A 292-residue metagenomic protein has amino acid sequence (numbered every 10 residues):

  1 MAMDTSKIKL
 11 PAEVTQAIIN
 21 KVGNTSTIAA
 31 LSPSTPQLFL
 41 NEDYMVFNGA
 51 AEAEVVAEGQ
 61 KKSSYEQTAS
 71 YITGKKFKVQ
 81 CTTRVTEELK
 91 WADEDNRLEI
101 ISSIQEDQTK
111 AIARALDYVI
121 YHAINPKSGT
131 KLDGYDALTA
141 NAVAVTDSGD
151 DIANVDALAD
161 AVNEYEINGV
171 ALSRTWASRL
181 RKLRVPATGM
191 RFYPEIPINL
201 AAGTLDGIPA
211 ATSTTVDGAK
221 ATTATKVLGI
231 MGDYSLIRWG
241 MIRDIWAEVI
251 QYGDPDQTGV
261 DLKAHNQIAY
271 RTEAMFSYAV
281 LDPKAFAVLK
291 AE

Functional and structural regions predicted by a protein language model:
A2-A29, E88-D95, A113-I120, P126 (+1 more regions): Short, Lys/Arg-rich flexible segments
A2-C81, A285: Assembly/oligomerization interface modules of large self-assembling protein complexes
A50, L89, R114, W176-S178 (+2 more regions): Short loop/turn segments at secondary-structure transitions that flank enzyme active sites
A53-V55, D93-E94, R179-K182, W239 (+1 more regions): Short helix/loop capping segments that flank catalytic or ligand/cofactor-binding pockets
V85-E87, R174, T272: Residues immediately flanking
V85-V162, V288-E292: Alpha-helical scaffold segments that mediate packing/assembly in large oligomeric complexes
G149-D261, A274: Extended oligomerization regions of viral-like shell subunits
G259-E292: Hydrophobic, glycine-enriched assembly/anchoring segments
